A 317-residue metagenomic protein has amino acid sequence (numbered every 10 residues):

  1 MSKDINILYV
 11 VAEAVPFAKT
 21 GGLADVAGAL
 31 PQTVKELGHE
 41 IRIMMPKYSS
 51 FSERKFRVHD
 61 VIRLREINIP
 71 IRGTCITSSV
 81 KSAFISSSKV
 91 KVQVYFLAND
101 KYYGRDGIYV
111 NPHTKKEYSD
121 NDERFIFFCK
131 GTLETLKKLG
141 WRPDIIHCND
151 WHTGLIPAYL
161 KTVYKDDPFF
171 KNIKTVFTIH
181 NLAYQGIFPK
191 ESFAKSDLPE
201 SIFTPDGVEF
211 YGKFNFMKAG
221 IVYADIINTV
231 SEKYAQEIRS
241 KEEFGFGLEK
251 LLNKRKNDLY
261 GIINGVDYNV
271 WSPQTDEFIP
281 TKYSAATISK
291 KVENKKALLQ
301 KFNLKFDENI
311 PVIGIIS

Functional and structural regions predicted by a protein language model:
M1-S317: Catalytic cores of nucleotide-sugar-dependent glycosyltransferases that transfer UDP/GDP/TDP-activated
